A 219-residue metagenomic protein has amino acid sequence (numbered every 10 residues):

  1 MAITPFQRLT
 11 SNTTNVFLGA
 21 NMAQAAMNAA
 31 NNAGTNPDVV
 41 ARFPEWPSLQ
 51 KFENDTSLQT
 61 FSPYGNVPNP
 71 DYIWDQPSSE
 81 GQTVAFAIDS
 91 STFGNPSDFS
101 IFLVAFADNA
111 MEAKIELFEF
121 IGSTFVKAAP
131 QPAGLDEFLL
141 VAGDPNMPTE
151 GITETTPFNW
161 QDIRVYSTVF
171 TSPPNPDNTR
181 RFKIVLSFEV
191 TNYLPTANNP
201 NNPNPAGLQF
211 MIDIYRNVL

Functional and structural regions predicted by a protein language model:
M1-I115, L140-L219: Beta-strand-rich recognition domains
A110-P132: Short, surface-exposed beta-strand/strand-loop-strand elements in extracellular ectodomains
V126-N146: Local beta-strand/beta-hairpin segments that build beta-sheet-rich folds
